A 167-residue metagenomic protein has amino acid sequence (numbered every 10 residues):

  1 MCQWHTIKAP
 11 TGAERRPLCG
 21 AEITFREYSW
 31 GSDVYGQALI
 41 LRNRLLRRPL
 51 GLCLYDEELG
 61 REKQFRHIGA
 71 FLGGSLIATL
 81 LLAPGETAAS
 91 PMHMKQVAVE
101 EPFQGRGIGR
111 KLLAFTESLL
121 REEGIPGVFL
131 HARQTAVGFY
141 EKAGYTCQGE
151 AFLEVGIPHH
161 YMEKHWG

Functional and structural regions predicted by a protein language model:
I23-A38: A short beta-loop-alpha structural element at the N-terminal edge of CoA-dependent acyl/N-acetyltransferase catalytic
L39-C53: Helix-loop element at the rim of GNAT/NAT acetyltransferase active sites that forms part of the acceptor-substrate
E58-K63: Short loop/turn motifs at secondary-structure junctions and domain boundaries
G69, S75-P84, P91-A98: Conserved beta-strand in the GNAT
P84-K95, Q104, E154-H159: A conserved beta-turn-beta hairpin within the catalytic core of GNAT-like acetyltransferases that forms part
V99, G105-S118: Conserved acetyl-CoA-binding loop-helix of GNAT-fold acetyltransferases
L113, L120-R133: Conserved GNAT acetyl-CoA-binding A-motif
F129-H131, E141, T146-Y161: Conserved catalytic-core motifs of GNAT/GCN5-like acyltransferases
